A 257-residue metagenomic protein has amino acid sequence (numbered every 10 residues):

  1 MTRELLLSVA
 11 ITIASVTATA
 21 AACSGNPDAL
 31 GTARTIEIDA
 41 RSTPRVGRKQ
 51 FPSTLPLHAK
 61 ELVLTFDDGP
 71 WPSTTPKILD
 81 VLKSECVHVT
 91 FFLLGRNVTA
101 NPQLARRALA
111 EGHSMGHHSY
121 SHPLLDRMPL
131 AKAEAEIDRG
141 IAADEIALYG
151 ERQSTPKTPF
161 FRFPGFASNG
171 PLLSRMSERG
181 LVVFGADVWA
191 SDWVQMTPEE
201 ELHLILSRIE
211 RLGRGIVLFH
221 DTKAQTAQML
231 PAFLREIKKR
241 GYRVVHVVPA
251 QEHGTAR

Functional and structural regions predicted by a protein language model:
E4, S8-T17: Bacterial N-terminal signal peptides
A21-C23: Boundary of Sec targeting at the N-terminus
N26, K238-R257: Low-complexity, Gly/Ser/Thr/Pro-rich intrinsically disordered linker/tail segments
G31-K132, E136-Y149, P156-T158, K223 (+3 more regions): Active-site beta->alpha N-cap acidic-glycine motif
T74, P123-G150, A167-G213, T226-M229: Alpha-helical scaffold elements lining the catalytic groove of polysaccharide deacetylases
D187-V188, H220-D221, V248-P249: Short secondary-structure boundary segments
